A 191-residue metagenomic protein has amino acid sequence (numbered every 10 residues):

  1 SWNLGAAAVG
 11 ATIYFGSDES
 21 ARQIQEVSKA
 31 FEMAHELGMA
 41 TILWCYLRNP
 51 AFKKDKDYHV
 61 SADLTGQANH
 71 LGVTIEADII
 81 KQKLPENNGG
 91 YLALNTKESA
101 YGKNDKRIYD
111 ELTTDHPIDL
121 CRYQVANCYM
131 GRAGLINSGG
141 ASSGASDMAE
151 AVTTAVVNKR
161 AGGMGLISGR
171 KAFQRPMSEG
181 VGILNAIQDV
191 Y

Functional and structural regions predicted by a protein language model:
S1-I136, A149-M164: Alpha/beta enzyme core
E19, S146-D147, R175-P176: Secondary-structure boundary/capping motif
N87, G140-A145, F173-Q174: Short Gly/Pro-enriched loop/turn and capping motifs at secondary-structure junctions
L135-A141, S168-K171: Glycine-rich beta-strand-to-loop/alpha-helix junction loops that act as flexible
T153-T154, K171-Q174: C-terminal structured interaction module
A161, F173-Y191: C-terminal helical cap(s) of enzyme catalytic domains, especially alpha/beta-barrels
